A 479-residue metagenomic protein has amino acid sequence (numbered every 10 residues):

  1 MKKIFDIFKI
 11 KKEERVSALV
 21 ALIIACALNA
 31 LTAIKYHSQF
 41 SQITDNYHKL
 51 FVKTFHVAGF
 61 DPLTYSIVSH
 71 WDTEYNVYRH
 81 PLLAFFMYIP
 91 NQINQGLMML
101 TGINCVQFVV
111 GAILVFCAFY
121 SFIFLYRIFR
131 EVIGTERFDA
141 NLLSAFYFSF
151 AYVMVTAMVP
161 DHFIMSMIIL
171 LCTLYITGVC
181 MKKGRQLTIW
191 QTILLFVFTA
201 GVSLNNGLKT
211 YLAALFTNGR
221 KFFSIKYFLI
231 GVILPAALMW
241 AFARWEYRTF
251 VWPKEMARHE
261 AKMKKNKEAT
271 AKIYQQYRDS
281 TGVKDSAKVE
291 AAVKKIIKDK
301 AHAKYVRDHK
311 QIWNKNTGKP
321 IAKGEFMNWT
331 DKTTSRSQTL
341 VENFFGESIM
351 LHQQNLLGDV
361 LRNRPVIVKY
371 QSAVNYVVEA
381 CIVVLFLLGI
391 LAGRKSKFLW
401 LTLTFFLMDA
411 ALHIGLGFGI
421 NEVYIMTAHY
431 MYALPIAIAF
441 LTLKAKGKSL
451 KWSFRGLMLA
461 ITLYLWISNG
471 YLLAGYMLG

Functional and structural regions predicted by a protein language model:
M1-I7, G207-A236, W252-K265: Perimembrane helix-loop-helix junctions
K9-G59, S66-W71, L234-R248, I461-I467: Transmembrane signal-anchor helices characteristic of membrane glycosylation enzymes that use polyprenol
P62-F108, A291-L388, W400-T402: Lumenal/periplasmic acceptor-binding loop at the mouth of the active site in multi-pass, GT-C-fold membrane enzymes
A112-I133, V384-L388: Transmembrane-helix motifs of polytopic, lipid-linked glycan transferases
L125-S149, W400, T404: Transmembrane-helix signature of polytopic, membrane-embedded enzymes that assemble or transfer cell-envelope glycans
M158-F163: Short acidic/glycine- and proline-prone juxtamembrane loop motifs at membrane-interface regions of multi-pass membrane
M165-K182: Specific aromatic-rich, kink-prone transmembrane helix
L187-N218, I230-A236, G456-A460: Membrane-interface alpha helices of multi-pass inner-membrane proteins
